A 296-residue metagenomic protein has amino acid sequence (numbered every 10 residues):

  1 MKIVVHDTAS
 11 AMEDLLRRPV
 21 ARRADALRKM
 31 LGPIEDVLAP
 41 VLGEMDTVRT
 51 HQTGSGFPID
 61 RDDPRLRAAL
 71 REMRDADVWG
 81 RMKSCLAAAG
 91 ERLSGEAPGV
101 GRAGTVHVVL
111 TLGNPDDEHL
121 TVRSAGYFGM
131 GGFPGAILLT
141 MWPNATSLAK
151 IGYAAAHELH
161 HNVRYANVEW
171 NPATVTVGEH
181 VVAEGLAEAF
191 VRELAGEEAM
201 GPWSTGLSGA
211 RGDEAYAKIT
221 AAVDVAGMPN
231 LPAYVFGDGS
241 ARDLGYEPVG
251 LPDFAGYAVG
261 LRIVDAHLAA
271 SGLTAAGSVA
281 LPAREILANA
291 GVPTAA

Functional and structural regions predicted by a protein language model:
M1-V78: N-terminal low-structure segments adjacent to metalloprotease catalytic domains across cellular compartments
V4, A11, V175-T220, P293-A295: Post-HExxH zinc-binding segment in Zn-dependent metallohydrolases
G32-E35, A39, T220-A296: Pan-zinc metallopeptidase signature
A69-P134: Auxiliary, metal-adjacent structural segments of Zn-dependent hydrolase domains
S94, H160, R164-V168, V191-A199 (+3 more regions): Hydrophobic/aromatic-lined pockets within catalytic cores
T140-A155: Short pre-active-site segment immediately N-terminal to the catalytic Zn-binding motif
Y153-A166, E184, E188: Active-site recognition of the HExxH zinc-binding catalytic motif
W170-P172: Membrane-interface helix caps and helix-loop-helix hairpins in membrane proteins
